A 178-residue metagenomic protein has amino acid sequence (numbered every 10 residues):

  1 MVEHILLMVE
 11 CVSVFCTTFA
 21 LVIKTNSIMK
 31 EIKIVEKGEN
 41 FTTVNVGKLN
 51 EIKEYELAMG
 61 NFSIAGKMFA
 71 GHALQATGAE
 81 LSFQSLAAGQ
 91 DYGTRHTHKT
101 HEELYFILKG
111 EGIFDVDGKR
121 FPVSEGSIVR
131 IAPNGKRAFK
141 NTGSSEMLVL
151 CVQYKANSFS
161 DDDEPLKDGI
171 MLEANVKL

Functional and structural regions predicted by a protein language model:
T18, I23-G78, E164-L178: A short, N-terminal "cap"/entry segment at the start of jelly-roll beta-barrel domains of the cupin/DSBH fold
I64-M68, S82-H98: Conserved short histidine dyad/triad with adjacent acidic residue
T94, F114-D115, I131, R137-G143: Short beta-strand His + acidic residue motifs that chelate non-heme Fe in jelly-roll/DSBH and cupin folds
E102, I107-G112: Glycine- and acidic-residue-biased ligand/ion/polar-headgroup-sensing regions
K119-P133: Short acidic-glycine-tyrosine-enriched beta hairpin
K140-L178: Double-stranded beta-helix
